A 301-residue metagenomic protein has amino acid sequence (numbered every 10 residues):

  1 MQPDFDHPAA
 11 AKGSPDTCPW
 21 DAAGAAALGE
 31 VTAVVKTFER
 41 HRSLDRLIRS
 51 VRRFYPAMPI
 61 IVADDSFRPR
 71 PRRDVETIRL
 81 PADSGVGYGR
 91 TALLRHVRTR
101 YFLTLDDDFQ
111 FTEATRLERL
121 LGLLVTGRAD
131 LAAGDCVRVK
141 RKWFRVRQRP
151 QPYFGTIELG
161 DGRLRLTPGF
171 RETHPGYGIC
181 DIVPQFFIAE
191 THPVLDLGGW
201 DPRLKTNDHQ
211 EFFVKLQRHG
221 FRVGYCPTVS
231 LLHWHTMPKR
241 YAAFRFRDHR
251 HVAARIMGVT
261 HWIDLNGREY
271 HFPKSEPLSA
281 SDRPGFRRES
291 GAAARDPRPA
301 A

Functional and structural regions predicted by a protein language model:
M1-R49: N-proximal low-complexity "stem/linker" segments adjacent to membrane-targeting elements
R46-M58: Short, acidic, metal-binding catalytic loop of nucleotide-sugar glycosyltransferases
L80-V97: Glycine-rich, basic loop-to-helix element that forms the pyrophosphate-binding segment of sugar-nucleotide handling
F102: Short aromatic/hydrophobic "clamp" motif used to bind/position activated sugar donors
F109-L123: Acidic donor-binding/catalytic loop of UDP-sugar-dependent glycosyltransferases, especially processive GT2
A132-Q148: Short beta-strand-to-loop element that shapes/binds the nucleotide-sugar donor at the catalytic cleft/hinge
L164-A189: A recurrent flexible, glycine/aromatic-enriched loop bordering the glycosyltransferase active site that acts as
T206-F212: Acidic donor-binding loop at a coil-to-helix junction in glycosyltransferase catalytic cores that engages
